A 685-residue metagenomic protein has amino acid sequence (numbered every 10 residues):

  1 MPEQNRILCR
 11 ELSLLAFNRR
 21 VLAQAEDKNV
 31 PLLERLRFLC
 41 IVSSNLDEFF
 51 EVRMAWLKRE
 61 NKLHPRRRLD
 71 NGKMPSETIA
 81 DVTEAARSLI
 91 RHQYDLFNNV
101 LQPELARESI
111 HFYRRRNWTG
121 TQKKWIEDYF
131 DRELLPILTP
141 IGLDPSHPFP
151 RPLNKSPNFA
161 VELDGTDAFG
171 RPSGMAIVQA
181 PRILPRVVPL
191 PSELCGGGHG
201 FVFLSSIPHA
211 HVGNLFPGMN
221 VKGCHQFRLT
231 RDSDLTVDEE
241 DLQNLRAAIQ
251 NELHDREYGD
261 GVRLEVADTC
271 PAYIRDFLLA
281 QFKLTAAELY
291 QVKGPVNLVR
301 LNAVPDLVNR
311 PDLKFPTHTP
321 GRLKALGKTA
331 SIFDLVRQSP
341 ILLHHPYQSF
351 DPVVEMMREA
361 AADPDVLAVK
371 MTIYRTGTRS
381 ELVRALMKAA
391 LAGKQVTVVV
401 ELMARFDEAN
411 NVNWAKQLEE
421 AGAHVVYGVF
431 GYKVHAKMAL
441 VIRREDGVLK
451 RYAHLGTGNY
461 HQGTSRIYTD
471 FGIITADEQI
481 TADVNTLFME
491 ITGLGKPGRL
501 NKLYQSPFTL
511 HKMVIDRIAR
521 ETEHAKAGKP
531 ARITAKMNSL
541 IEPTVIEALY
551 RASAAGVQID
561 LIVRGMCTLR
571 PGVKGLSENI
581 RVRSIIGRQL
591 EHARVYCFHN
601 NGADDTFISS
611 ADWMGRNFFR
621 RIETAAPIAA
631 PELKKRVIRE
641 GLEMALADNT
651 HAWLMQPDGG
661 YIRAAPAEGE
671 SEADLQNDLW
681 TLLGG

Functional and structural regions predicted by a protein language model:
M1-I533, R551, A555, C567-G685: N-terminal localization/anchoring segments of enzymes in phospholipid and broader phosphate metabolism
N538: Cofactor-pocket helix-loop regions in the catalytic cores of large enzyme subunits
P543-I546, Y550: Glycine/threonine-rich ATP-lid/beta-loop region of ATP-binding domains
Q558-I562: Hydrophobic alpha/beta core scaffold segments
